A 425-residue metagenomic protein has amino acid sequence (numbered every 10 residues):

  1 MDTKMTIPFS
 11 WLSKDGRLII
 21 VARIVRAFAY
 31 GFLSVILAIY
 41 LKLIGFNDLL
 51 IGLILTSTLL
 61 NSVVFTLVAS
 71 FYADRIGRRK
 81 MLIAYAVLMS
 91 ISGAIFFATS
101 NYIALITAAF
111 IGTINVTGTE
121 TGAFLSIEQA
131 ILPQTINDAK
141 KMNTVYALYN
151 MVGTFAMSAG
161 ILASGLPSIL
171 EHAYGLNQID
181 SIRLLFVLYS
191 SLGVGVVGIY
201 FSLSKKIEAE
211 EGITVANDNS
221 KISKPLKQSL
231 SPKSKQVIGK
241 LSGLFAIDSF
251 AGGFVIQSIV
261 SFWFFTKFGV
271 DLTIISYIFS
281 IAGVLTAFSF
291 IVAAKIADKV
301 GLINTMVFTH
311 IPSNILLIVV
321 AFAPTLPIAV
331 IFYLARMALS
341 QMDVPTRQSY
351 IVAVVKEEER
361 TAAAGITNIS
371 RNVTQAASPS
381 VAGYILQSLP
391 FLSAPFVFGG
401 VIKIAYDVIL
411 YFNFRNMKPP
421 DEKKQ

Functional and structural regions predicted by a protein language model:
T6-V64, V237-F279: Helix-loop boundary and gating motifs at the non-cytosolic
I24, S92, Y102-A123, I328-M342: Hydrophobic core of transmembrane alpha-helices in multi-pass small-molecule transporters, especially MFS/SLC-type
A38-I39, L43, S158-D180, K267 (+1 more regions): Transmembrane alpha-helix termini and helix-breaking/packing motifs in multi-pass membrane transporters
L53-F71, A159, S280-V292: Central cavity-lining transmembrane alpha-helices of secondary-active solute carriers, predominantly the Major
F65-G77, S168, S289-L302, L386-Q387: Helix-to-loop junctions at the C-terminal end of transmembrane segments in multipass secondary transporters
V87-I103, P312-P324: C-terminal ends and interior cores of transmembrane alpha-helices in multi-pass membrane transporters/permeases
S164, S190-G212, Y406-F414: C-terminal membrane-cytosol helix-exit motif in multi-pass small-molecule transporters
